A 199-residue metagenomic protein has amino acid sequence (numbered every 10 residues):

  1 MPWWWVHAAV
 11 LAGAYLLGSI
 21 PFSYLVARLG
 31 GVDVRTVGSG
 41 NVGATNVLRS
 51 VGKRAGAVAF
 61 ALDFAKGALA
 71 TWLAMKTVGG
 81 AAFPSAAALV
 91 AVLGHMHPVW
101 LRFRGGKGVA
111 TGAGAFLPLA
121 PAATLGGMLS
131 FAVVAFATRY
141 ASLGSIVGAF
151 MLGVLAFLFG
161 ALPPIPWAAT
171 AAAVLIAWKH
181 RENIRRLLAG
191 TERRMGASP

Functional and structural regions predicted by a protein language model:
M1-A12, A65, L69-A86, L117-A123 (+1 more regions): Helix-coil boundary and interhelical linker segments in multi-pass alpha-helical membrane proteins
W4-A12, G56-A57, A61, P84-L89 (+4 more regions): Hydrophobic alpha-helical transmembrane segments
A9, G13, W72-L73, V133-A137 (+2 more regions): Residue-level signal for alpha-helical transmembrane segments in multi-pass membrane proteins
G13, L17-A68, M96-A110, F136-V147 (+1 more regions): Interhelical loop and helix-boundary elements at the membrane-water interface of polytopic inner-membrane proteins
L48-V51, A74-T77, V90, G94 (+2 more regions): Interfacial segments of multi-pass membrane proteins
L69-V109: Helix-adjacent hinge/juxtasegments
L162-A172, N183, R194: C-terminal binding/interaction regions
